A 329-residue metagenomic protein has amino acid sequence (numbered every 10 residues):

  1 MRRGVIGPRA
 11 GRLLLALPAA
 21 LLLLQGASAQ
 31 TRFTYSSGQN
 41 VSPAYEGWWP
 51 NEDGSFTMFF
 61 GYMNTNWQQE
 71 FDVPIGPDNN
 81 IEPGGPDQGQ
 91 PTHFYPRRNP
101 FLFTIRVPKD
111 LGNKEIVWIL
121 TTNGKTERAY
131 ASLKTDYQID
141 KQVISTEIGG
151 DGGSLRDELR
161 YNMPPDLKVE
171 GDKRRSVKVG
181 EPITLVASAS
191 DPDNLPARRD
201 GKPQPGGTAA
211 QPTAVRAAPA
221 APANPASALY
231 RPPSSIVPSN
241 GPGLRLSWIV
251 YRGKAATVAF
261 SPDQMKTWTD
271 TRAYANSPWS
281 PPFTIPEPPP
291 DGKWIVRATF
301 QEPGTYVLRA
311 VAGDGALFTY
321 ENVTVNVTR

Functional and structural regions predicted by a protein language model:
R12-Q25: Bacterial N-terminal signal peptides
V41-Y45, D136-K178, T184-V186, S190-A197: Short, compositionally biased P/S/T/A/G/V-rich stretches that sit at domain boundaries
P50, P288, A298-E302: Residue-level recognition of secondary-structure-to-loop junctions
G54, K109-K114, G180-E181, G292 (+1 more regions): Short tyrosine-centred short linear motifs in exposed loops/low-complexity segments
N64-N66, I183, A189-P196, I236-P238 (+2 more regions): Extracellular acidic, Ser/Thr/Pro-rich low-complexity tracts
P91, G206-W294: Low-complexity "stalk/linker" and mucin-like segments enriched in Ser/Thr/Pro/Ala/Gly
Y320-V327: C-terminal edge beta-strand
